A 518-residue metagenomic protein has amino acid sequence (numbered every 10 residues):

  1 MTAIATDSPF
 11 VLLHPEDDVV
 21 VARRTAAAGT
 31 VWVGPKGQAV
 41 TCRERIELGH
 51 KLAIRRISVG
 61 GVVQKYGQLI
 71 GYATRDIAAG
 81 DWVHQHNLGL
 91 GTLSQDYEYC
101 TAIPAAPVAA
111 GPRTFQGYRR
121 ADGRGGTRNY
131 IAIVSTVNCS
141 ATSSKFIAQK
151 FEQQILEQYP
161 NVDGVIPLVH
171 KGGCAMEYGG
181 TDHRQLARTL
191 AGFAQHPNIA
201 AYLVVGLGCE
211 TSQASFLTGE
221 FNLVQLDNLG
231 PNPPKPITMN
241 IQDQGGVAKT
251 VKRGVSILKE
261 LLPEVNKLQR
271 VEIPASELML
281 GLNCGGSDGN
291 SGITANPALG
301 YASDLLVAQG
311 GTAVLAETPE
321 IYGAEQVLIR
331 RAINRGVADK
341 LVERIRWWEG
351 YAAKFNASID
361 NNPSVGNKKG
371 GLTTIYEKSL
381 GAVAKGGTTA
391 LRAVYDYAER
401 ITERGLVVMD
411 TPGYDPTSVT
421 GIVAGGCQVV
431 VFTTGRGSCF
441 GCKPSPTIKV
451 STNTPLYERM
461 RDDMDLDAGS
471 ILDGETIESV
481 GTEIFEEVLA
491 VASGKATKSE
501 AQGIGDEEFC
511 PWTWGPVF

Functional and structural regions predicted by a protein language model:
T2-V429, T433, S438, P444-F518: Metallocofactor- and cofactor-centric catalytic cores in central/energy metabolism, strongly enriched
